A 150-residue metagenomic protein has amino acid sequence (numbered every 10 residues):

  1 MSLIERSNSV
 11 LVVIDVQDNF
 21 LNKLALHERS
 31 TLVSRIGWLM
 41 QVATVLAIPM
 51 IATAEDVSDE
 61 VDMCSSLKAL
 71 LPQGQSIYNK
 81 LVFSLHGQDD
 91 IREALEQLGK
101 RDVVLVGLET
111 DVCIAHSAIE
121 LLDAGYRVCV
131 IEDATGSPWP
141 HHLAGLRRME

Functional and structural regions predicted by a protein language model:
S2-V10, L46, S58-E150: Active-site-adjacent betaalpha module
R6-L11, A25-I51: A short alpha/beta connector and helix-capping loop motif
L11-Q17: Short acidic catalytic loops
V13, T53, I131: Generic enzyme active-site microenvironment
D18-K23: Short acidic, Gly/Ser-rich segments with clustered Asp/Glu that frequently serve as metal-coordination loops in enzyme
I51-A52, V104: Short glycine-rich phosphate-binding loop at a beta-alpha junction
